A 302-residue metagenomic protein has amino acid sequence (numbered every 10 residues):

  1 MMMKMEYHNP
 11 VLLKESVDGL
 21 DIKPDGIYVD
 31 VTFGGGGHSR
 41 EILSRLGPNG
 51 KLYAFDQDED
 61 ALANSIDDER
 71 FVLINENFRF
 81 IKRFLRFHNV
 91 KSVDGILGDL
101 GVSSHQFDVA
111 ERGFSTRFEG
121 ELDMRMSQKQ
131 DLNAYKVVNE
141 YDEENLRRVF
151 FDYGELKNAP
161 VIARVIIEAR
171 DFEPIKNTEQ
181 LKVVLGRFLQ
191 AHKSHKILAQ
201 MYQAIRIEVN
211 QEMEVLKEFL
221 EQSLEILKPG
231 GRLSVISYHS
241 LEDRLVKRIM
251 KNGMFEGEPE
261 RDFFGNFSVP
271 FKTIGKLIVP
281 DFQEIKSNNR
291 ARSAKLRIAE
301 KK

Functional and structural regions predicted by a protein language model:
M1-K302: S-adenosyl-L-methionine-dependent methyltransferase catalytic core, i.e., the SAM/SAH-binding region
